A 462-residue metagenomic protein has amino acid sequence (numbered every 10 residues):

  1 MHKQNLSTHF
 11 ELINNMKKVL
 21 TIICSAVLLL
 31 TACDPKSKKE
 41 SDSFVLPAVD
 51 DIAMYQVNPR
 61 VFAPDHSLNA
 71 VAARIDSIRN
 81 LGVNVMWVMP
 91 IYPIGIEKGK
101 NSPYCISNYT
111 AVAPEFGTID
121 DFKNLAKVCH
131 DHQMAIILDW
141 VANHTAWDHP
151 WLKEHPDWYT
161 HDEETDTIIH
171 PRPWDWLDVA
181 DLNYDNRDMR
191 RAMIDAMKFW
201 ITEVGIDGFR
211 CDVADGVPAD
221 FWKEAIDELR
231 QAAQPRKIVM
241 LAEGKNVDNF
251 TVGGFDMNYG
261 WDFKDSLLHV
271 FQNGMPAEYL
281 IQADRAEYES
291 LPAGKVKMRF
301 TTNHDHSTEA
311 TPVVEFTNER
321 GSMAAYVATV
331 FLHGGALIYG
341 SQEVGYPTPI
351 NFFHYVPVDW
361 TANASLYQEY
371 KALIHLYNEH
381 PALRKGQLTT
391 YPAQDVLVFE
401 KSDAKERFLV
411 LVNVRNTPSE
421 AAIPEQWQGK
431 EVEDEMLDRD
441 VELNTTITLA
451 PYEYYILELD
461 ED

Functional and structural regions predicted by a protein language model:
K17-I23: Sec-dependent signal peptide recognition, specifically the positively charged N-region followed immediately by
L30-A32: C-terminal motif of bacterial Sec signal peptides marking the signal peptidase cleavage site
S37-V85, P90-V204, E224-Q234, V239 (+1 more regions): Substrate-binding/active-site clefts of carbohydrate-active enzymes
T202, D212-K297, N318-E319, A328 (+3 more regions): Active-site-proximal helices and loops of the catalytic beta/alpha 8
P292-F316: Active-site clefts of carbohydrate-active enzymes
T390-E425: Carbohydrate-binding surface patches
P418-D438: Beta-strand-rich binding/interaction modules
L443-D462: C-terminal beta-strand-rich structural cap/linker in extracellular carbohydrate-active enzymes
